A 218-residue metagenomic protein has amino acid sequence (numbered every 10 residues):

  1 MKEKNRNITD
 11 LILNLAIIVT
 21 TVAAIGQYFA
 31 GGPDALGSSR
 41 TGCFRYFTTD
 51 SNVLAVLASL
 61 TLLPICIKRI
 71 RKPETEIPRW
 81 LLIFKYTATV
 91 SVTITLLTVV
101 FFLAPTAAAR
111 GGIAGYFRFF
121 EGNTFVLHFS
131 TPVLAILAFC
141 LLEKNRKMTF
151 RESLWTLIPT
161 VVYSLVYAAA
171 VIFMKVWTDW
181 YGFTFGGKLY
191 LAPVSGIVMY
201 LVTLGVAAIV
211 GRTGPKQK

Functional and structural regions predicted by a protein language model:
T9-A24, V90, T156, V162: Alpha-helical transmembrane segments
I17-D34, A168: Alpha-helical transmembrane segments of multi-pass membrane proteins
A30-Y46, T106-R118, Y181-F183: Membrane-interface interhelical loops and short amphipathic "cap" helices that link adjacent transmembrane segments
Y46, I172-T213: Membrane-interface transmembrane-helix boundary segments in multi-pass integral membrane proteins
P73-T93, T149-L157: Interfacial segments of alpha-helical transmembrane regions
V90-R110, A168: Transmembrane alpha-helix/helix-exit interface in multi-pass inner-membrane proteins
F120-V133, V194: Membrane-interface loop-to-helix entry segments
S130-T149: Alpha-helical transmembrane segments in multipass membrane proteins, preferentially the mid-helix core
